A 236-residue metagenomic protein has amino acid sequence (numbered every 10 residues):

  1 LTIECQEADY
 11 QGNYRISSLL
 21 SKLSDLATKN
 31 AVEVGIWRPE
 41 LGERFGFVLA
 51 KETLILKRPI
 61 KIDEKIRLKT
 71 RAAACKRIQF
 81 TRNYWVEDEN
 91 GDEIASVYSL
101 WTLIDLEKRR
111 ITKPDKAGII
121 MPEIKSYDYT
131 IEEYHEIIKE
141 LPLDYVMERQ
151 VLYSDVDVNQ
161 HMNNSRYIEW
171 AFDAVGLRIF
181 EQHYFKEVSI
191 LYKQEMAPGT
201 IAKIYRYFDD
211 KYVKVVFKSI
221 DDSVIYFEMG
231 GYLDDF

Functional and structural regions predicted by a protein language model:
L1, E52, Y84, V97-W101 (+4 more regions): A structural signal for short, well-ordered beta-strand segments
L1-L49, S96-Y98, D105-Y184: Hot-dog-fold acyl-thioester-processing enzymes
R38, F45, D63-I66, Y84 (+2 more regions): Short, positively charged
R44-P59, H183-E195: Small beta-barrel nucleic-acid-binding modules, principally OB-folds
I55-I138, M196-P198, Y207-F236: HotDog/MaoC-like acyl-thioester-processing domains
L143, R149-L233: Acidic/His-leaning functional-site neighborhoods
